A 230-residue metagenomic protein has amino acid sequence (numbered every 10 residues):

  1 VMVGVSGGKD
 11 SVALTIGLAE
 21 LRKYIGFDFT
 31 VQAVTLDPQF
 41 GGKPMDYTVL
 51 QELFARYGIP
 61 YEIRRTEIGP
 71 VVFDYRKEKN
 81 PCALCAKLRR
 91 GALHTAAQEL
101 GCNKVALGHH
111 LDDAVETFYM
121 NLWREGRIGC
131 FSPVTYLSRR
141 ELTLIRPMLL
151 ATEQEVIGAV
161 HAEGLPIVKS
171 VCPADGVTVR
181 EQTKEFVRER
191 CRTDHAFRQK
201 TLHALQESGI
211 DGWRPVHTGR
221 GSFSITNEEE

Functional and structural regions predicted by a protein language model:
V1, V5-D10, F29-V34, K43 (+3 more regions): AMP-forming adenylation/ATP pyrophosphatase catalytic core
V1-F118, R124, Q154-G158, A162: ATP-dependent adenylation/nucleotidyltransferase module used to activate substrates
F29-Q32, I59-I63, R89-A92, S132-Y136 (+4 more regions): Short, surface-exposed, polar/charged, turn-prone segments marking secondary-structure boundaries
T30, D112-E189: Catalytic subdomain that performs nucleotidyl-dependent activation
P38-F40, I68-P70, T135-S138, A151 (+2 more regions): Residue-level detector of flexible, active-site-proximal loop/helix-junction positions within diverse enzyme catalytic
A86-A97, V134-R139, V187, C191-E207: Short, basic, helix/turn surface patches
L165-E230: The feature marks non-catalytic terminal segments
